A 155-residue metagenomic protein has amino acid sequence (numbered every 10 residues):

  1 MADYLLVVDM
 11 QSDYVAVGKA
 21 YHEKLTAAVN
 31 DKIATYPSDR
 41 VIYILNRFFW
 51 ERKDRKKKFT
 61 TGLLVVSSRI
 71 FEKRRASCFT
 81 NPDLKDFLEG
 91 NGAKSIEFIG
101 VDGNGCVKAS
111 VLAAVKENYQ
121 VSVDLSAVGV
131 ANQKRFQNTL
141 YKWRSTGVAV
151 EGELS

Functional and structural regions predicted by a protein language model:
M1-E72, K85-D86, G90-K94, V148-A149: Active-site acidic carboxylates
Y4, E117, L140: Catalytic phosphate/metal-binding cores of nucleic-acid and nucleotide-processing enzymes, i.e., regions that mediate
A27-Y36, G105-K116: Histidine-anchored nucleotide/phosphate-binding helix
L63-I70, A131-S155: Structural recognition of alpha->loop->beta junctions
F71-S77, V128-G129: Short beta->alpha junction loops
N91-S95, I99-G105: Active-site neighborhoods of divalent-metal-dependent phosphate/nucleic-acid chemistry enzymes
E97-G100, N118-Q133: A short glycine-rich beta-strand->turn/loop micro-motif centered on a GG-aromatic cluster
